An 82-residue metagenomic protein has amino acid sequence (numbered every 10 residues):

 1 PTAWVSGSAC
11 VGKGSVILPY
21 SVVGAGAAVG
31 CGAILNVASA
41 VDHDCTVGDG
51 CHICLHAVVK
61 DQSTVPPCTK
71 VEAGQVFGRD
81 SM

Functional and structural regions predicted by a protein language model:
A3-M82: Structural signal for interior beta-strand "rungs" in well-ordered beta-sheet cores of soluble enzyme domains
